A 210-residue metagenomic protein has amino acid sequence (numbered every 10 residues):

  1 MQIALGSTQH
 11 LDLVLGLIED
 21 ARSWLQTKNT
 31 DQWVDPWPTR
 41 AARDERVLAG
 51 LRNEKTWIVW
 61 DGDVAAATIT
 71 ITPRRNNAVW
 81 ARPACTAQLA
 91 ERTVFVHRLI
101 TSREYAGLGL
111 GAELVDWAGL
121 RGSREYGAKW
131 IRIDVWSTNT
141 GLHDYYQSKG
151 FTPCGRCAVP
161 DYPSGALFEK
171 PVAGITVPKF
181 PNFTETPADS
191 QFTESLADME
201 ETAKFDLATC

Functional and structural regions predicted by a protein language model:
Q2-L17, L25: A short beta-loop-alpha structural element at the N-terminal edge of CoA-dependent acyl/N-acetyltransferase catalytic
R22-E45: Conserved GNAT-fold acetyl-CoA-binding loop/helix
A42-I58, R75-A78, F95: A short helix-loop-beta-strand connector motif used in the catalytic cores of GNAT acetyltransferases and, in some
N53-I71: Conserved beta-hairpin
T70-A106, P160: Conserved acyl-donor/pantetheine-binding loop and adjacent beta-alpha core of acyl/acetyltransferases and related
T101, G107-L120, D144, S148: Conserved acetyl-CoA-binding loop-helix of GNAT-fold acetyltransferases
R103-A106, R132-H143, P160-S164: Conserved beta-strand-loop-alpha-helix junction that forms the acyl-donor binding cleft
V115, G122-D134: Conserved GNAT acetyl-CoA-binding A-motif
